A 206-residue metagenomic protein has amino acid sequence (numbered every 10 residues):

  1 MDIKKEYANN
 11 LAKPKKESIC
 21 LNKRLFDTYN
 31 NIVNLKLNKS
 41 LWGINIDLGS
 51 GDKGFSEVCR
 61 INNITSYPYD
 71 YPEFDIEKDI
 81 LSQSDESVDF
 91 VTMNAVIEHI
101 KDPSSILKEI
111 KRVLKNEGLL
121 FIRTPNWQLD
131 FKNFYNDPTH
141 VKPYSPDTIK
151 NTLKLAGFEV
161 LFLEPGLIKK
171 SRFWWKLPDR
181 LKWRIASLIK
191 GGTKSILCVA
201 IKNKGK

Functional and structural regions predicted by a protein language model:
M1-E86, F90-T92, L107, E164-I168 (+3 more regions): Conserved N-terminal segment of class I S-adenosyl-L-methionine
S66, L120-F121: A short hydrophobic/small-residue beta-strand
F90-K101: A short SAM/SAH-binding and catalytic strip from SAM-dependent methyltransferases
K101-S105, K132: Short N-terminal helix/helix-N-cap motif within the alpha/beta-hydrolase-1
S104-L119: A short glycine-rich, Lys/Arg-flanked "PGG" loop and its adjoining helix->strand segment in the class I
I122-V141: Short, glycine-/aromatic-enriched active-site segment of Class I SAM-dependent methyltransferases
V141-A156: Short alpha-helix
I149, L181-I189: Short, P/G- and charge-enriched loop/turn segments at secondary-structure junctions
